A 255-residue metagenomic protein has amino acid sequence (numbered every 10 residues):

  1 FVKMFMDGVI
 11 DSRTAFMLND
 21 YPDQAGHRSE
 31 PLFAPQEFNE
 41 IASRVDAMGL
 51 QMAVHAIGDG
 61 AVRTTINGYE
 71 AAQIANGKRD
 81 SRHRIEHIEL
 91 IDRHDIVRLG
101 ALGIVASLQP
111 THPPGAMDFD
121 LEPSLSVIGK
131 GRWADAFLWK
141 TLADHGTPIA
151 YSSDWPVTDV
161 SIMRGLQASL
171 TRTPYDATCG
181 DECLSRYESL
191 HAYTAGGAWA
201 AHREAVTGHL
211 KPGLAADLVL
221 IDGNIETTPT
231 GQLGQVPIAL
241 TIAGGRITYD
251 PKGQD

Functional and structural regions predicted by a protein language model:
F1-D59, R63, I74-A75, R98-T111 (+1 more regions): Metal-coordinating catalytic core of metallo-dependent amide/deamination hydrolases
M4-G8, E89, W155-V157: Glycine-rich beta-alpha junction loops
A34, T228-P229: Residues that cap or delimit alpha-helices
S43-A53, G60-H83, V97, L108-T227 (+2 more regions): His/Asp/Glu-enriched, well-ordered alpha-helical/loop segment that forms or immediately abuts the divalent-metal
E86-D95: Short, conserved secondary-structure transition motifs
T230, P251: Short, solvent-exposed loop/beta-turn-alpha elements that line the ligand-binding surface or hinge of extracytoplasmic
